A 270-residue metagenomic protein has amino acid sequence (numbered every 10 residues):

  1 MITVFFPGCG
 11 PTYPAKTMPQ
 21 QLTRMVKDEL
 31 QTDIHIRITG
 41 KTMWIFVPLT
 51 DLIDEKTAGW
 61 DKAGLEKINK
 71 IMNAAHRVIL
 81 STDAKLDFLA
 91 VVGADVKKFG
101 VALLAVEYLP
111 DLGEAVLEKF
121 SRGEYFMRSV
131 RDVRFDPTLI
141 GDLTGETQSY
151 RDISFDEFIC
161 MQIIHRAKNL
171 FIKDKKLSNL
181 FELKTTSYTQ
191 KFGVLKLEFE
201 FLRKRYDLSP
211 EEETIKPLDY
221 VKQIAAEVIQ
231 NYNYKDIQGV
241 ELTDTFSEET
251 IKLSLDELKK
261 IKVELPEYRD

Functional and structural regions predicted by a protein language model:
M18-I38: Post-signal peptide N-terminal segment of mature Sec-exported envelope proteins
P19, T23, L65-H76, L218 (+1 more regions): Extracytoplasmic/secreted envelope proteins and their assembly/folding machinery, especially bacterial periplasmic
T39, W44-F46, T50-E55, S81-D270: Polar/charged, Gly/Pro-rich intrinsically disordered segments
K56-V92: Mid-chain, structured segments of secreted extracytoplasmic proteins
